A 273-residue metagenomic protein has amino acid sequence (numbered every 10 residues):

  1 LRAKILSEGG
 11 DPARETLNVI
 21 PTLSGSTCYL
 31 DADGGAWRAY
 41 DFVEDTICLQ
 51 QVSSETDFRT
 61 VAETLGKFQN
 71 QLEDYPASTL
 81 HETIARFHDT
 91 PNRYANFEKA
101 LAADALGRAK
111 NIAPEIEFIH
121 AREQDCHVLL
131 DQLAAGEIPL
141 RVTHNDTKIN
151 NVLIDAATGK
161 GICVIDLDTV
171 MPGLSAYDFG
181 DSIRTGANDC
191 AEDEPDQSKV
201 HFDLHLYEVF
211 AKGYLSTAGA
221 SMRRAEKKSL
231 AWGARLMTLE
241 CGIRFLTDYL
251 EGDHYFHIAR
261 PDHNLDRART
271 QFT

Functional and structural regions predicted by a protein language model:
L1-A95, K99, P172-S175, G186-A187 (+3 more regions): Conserved ATP-binding subdomain of kinase catalytic cores across diverse folds
G25-L30, V128-L130, L246: A short, acidic/glycine-rich surface segment
V43-R59, D74-H144, I149-C163, G173 (+3 more regions): ATP-dependent phospho-/nucleotidyl transfer catalytic cores
T60, T64, F118, D178 (+1 more regions): Charged catalytic carboxylate motif
A100-L101, E240-T273: ATP/Mg2+ or Mg2+-diphosphate-binding catalytic cores that bind nucleotide phosphates or diphosphates via glycine-rich
H144, T217-G219, T247-D248: Catalytic cores of nucleotide-enabled group-transfer and carboxylate-activating enzymes in metabolic and assembly-line
I154-M222, Y255-L265: Active-site Asp-x-Gly
K228-M237: Small/polar glycine-rich anion-binding or flexible loop at a beta-alpha turn
